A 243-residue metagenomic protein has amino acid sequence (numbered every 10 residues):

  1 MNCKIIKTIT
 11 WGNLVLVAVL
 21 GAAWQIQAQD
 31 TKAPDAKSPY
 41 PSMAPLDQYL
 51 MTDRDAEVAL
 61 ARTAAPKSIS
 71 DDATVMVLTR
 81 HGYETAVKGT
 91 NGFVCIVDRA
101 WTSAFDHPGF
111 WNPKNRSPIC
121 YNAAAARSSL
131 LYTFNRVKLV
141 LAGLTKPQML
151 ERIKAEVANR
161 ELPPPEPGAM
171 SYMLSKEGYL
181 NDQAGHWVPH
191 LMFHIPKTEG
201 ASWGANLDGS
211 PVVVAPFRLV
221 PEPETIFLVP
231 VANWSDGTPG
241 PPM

Functional and structural regions predicted by a protein language model:
N2-L14: Bacterial N-terminal signal peptides that target proteins for export
I5, V17-V19, P39-Y40: Short N-terminal alpha-helical targeting/association segments
G12-A23: Bacterial N-terminal signal peptides
I26-A28: Boundary at the C-terminal end of the N-terminal hydrophobic targeting segment
A33-M243: Primary mode marks residue(s) on the alpha4-beta5-alpha5 output face of response regulator receiver
